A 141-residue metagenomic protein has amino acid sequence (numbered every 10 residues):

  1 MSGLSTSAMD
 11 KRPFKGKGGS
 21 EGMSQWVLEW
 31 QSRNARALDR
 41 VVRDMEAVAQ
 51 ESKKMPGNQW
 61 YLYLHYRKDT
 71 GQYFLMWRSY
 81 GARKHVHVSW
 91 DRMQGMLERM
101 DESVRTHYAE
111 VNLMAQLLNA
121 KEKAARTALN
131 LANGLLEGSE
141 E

Functional and structural regions predicted by a protein language model:
S2-Q59: Negatively charged, low-complexity tracts enriched in Asp/Glu with abundant Ser/Thr
Q31-V41, M45-V48, V104, Y108-A128 (+1 more regions): Amphipathic alpha-helical coiled-coil segments
A47-A82: Amphipathic, interaction-prone secondary-structure segments
Q72-Q116: Intrinsically disordered, low-complexity regulatory segments enriched in Ser/Thr/Pro and charged residues
